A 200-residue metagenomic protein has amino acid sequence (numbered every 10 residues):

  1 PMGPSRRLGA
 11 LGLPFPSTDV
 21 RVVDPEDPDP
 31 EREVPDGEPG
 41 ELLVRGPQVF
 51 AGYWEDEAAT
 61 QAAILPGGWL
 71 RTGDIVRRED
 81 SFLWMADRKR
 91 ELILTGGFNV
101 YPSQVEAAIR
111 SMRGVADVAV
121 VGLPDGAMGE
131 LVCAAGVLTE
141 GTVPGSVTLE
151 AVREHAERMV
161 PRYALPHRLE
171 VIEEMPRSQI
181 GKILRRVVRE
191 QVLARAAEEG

Functional and structural regions predicted by a protein language model:
P1-L83, K89-L92, V105-E106, V115 (+1 more regions): Conserved AMP-binding/adenylate-forming
G12-P14, V121-P124, E170: Beta-strand->loop->alpha-helix junctions that form or flank phosphate-binding loops in nucleotide-handling enzymes
P16-V20, G40, E130-V132, H167 (+1 more regions): Change "...and in nucleic-acid phosphodiester-cleaving endonucleases..." to "...and in nucleic-acid processing enzymes
V20, V118-V120, L169: Generic structural signal for residues in well-ordered beta-strands
P35, R168, I172, A196-A197: Sparse recognition of residues in long alpha-helices and their boundaries
G46, A51-G52, G67, G73-A164 (+3 more regions): AMP-binding/adenylate-forming catalytic core of the ANL superfamily
E190-G200: Acidic/polar alpha-helix N-cap and adjacent early helical turns within long charge-rich amphipathic helices/linkers
